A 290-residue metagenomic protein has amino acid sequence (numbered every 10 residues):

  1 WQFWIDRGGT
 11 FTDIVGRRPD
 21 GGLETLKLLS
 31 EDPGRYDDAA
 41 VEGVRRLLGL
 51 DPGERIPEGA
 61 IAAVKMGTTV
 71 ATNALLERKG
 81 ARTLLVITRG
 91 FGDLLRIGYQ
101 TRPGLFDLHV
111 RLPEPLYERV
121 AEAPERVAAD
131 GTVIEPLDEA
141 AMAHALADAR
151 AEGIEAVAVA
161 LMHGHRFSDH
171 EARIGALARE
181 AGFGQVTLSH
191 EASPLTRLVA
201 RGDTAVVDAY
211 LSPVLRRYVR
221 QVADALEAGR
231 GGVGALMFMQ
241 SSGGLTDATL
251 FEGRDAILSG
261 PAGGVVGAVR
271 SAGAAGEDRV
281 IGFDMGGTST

Functional and structural regions predicted by a protein language model:
W1-T290: N-terminally biased helix-coil "hinge/interface" segments that flank
